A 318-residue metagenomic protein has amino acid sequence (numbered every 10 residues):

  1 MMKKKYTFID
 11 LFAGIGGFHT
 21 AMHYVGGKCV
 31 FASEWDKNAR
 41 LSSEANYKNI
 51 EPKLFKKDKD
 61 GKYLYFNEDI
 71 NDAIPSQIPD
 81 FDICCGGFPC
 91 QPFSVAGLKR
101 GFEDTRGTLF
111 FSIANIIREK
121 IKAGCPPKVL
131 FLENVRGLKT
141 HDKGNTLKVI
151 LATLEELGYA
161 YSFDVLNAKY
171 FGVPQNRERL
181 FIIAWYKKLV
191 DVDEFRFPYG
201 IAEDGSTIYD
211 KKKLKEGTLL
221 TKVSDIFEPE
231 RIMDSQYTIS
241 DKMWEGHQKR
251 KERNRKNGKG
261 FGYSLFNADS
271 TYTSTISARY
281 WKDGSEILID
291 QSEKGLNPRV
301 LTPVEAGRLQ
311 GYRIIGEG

Functional and structural regions predicted by a protein language model:
M2-P127, R136-K148: Core alpha/beta nucleotide-donor-binding catalytic domains of modification enzymes
N46-Y47, F197-I201, I289-E293: Short Gly/aromatic-enriched secondary-structure transition segments
A73-F81, Q91, V95-T275, R279: Class I S-adenosyl-L-methionine
C84, I182, L309: Short, conserved catalytic/metal-binding motifs centered on acidic residues
G284-G318: FAD-binding beta-loop-beta segment adjacent to the flavin cofactor pocket
